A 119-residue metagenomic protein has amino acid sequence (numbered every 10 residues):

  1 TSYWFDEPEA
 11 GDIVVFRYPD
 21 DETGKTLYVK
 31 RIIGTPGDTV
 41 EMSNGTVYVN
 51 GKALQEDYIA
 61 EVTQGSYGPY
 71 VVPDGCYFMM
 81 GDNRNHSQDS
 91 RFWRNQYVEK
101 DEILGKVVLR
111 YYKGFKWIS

Functional and structural regions predicted by a protein language model:
T1-V71: Feature for secretory/organellar precursors and membrane-associated catalytic proteins
G51, N95-V98: Glycine-rich, phosphate-binding/catalytic loops in enzymes
G81: Phosphate/adenylate-binding glycine loop and adjacent helical scaffold
H86-S87: Active-site environment of divalent metal-dependent phosphoester hydrolases
S90-N95, G105-S119: Extracytoplasmic/periplasmic terminal helices and flexible tails
